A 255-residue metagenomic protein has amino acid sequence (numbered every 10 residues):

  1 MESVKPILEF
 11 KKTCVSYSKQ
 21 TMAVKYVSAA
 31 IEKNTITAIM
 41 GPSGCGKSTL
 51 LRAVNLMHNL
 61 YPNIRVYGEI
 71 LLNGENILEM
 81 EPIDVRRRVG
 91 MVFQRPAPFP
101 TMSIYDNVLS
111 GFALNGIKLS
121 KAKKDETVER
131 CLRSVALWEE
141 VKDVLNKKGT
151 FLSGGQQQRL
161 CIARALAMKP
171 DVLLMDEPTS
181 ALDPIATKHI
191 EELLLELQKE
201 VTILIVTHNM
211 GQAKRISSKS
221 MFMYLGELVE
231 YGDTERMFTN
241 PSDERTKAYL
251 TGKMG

Functional and structural regions predicted by a protein language model:
N55, I104-L114, D125, E129 (+1 more regions): Short helical segment in ABC ATPase nucleotide-binding domains corresponding to the A-loop/adjacent helical element
N63-R65, N76-G90, L114, M237-P241: ABC ATPase NBD coupling module
E69-N76, K121-D143: Conserved ABC ATPase "signature" region
N146-L152, Q156: Conserved ABC ATPase signature
K169: Conserved catalytic motifs of ABC-family nucleotide-binding domains
L173-D176: Catalytic Walker B motif of ABC-type/P-loop ATPase nucleotide-binding domains
Y231-G232: ABC ATPase "signature
